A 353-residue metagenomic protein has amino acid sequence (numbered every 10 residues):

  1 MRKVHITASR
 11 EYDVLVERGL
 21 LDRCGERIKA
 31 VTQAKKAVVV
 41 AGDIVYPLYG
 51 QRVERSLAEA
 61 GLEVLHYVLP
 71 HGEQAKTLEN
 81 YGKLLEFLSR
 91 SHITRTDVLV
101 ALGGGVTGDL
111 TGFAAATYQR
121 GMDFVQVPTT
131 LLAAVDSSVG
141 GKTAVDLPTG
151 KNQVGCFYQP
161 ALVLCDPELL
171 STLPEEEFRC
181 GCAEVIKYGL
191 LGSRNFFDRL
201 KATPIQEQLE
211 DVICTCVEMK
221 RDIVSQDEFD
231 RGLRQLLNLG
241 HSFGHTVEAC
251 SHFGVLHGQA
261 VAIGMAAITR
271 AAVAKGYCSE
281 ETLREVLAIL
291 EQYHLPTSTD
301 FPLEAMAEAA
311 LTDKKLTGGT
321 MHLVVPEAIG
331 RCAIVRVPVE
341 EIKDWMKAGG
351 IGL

Functional and structural regions predicted by a protein language model:
M1-V98: ATP/NTP phosphate-donor binding region
L15, F113-T203: A glycine/threonine-rich phosphate-anchoring loop and its flanking beta-alpha core in nucleotide/phosphate-binding
V31, H92-T94, T117-Q119, D146-L147 (+5 more regions): Solvent-exposed alpha-helices and their adjacent loops that cap or buttress functional pockets in soluble metabolic
A58, Q159-V163, E168-E175, A183-N195 (+9 more regions): Generic secondary-structure signature for well-ordered alpha-helical cores
V106-F113, A134-V135, T246: Short glycine/serine/threonine-rich phosphate/pyrophosphate-binding segments that cradle anionic phosphate groups
A183-I186, C278-L353: C-terminal charged capping/lid subdomain of soluble metabolic enzymes
D198-A305: Active-site segments that bind and position negatively charged phosphate/pyrophosphate groups
